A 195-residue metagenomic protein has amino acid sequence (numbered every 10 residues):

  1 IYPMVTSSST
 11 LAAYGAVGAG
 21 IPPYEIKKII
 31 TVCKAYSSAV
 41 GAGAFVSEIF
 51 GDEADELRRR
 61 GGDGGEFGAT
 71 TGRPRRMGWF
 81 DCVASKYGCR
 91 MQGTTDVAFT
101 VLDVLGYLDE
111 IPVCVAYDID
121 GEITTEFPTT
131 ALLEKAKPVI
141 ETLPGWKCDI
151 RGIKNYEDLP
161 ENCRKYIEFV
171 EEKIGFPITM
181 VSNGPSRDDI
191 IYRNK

Functional and structural regions predicted by a protein language model:
I1-K195: Non-transmembrane, aqueous-exposed alpha-helical and coiled segments at domain scale
